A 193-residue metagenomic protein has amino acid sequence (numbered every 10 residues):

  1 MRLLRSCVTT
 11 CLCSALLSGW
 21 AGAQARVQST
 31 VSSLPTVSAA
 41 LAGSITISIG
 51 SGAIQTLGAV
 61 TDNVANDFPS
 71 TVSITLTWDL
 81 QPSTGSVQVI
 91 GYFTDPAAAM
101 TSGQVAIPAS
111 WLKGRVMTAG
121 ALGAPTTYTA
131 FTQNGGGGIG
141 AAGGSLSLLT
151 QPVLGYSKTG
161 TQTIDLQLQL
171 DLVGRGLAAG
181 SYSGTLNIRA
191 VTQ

Functional and structural regions predicted by a protein language model:
M1-R5: Positively charged n-region of N-terminal signal peptides that target proteins for export
S6-T9, A119: General helical structural elements
T9-S18: Bacterial N-terminal signal peptides
L16, Q24, L57, Y128-F131: Extended hydrophobic/Leu-rich segments
L17, A21-G22, G136: Intrinsic disorder/low-complexity segments in short proteins, especially the signal peptide and propeptide regions
A23-G123, L146-Q193: N-terminal small/polar-rich segments of proteins
L122-G135: Phosphate/pyrophosphate-binding loop motifs in nucleotide- or prenyl diphosphate-using proteins
Q133-S147: Surface-exposed intrinsically disordered loops and tails
